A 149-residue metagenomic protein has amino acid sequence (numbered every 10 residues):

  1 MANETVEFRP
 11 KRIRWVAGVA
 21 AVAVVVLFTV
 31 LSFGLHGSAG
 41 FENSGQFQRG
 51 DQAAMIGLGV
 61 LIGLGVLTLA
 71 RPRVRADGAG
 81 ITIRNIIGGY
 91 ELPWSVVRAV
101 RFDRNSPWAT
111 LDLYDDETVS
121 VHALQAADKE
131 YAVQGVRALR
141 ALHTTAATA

Functional and structural regions predicted by a protein language model:
M1-Q48: N-terminal membrane-targeting/pre-transmembrane regions
R14, G50, A141-T144: Interaction interfaces in information-processing and related assembly proteins
A20-V30, A54-T68: Single-pass alpha-helical transmembrane signal-anchor segments
G45-G57: Hydrophobic alpha-helical transmembrane segments
L58-P93: Conserved beta-hairpin
R75, Y90-Q125: Acidic, Ser/Thr-rich low-complexity segments on the non-lumenal side of membrane proteins
D112-A149: A membrane-cytosol interface segment of integral membrane proteins
